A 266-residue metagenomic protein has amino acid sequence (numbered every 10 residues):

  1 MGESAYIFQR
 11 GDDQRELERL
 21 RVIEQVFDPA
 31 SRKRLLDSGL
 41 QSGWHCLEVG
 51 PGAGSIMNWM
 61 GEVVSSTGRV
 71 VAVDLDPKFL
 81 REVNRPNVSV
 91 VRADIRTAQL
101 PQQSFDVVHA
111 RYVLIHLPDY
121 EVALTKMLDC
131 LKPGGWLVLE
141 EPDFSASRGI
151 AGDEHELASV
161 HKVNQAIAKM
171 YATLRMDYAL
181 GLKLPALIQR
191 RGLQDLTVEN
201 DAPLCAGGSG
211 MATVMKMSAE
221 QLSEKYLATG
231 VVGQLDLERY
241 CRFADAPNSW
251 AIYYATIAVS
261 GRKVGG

Functional and structural regions predicted by a protein language model:
Q9, R15-E16, F27, A158 (+2 more regions): C-terminal helical/coil "lid" or tail adjacent to the Rossmann-like core of SAM-dependent
V22-W44, W59: Conserved alpha-helix/loop element of class I SAM-dependent methyltransferases that forms part of the SAM/SAH-binding
L47, P51-A98: Class I SAM-dependent methyltransferase SAM/SAH-binding core
A98-V107: A short acidic, Gly/Pro-enriched loop at the edge of an enzyme's catalytic core that lines a small-molecule cofactor
D106-E121: A short SAM/SAH-binding and catalytic strip from SAM-dependent methyltransferases
E121-W136: A short glycine-rich, Lys/Arg-flanked "PGG" loop and its adjoining helix->strand segment in the class I
V138-S209: Conserved catalytic/acceptor-binding region of the Class I
R191-Q194, T256-G266: Core SAM-dependent methyltransferase catalytic element
